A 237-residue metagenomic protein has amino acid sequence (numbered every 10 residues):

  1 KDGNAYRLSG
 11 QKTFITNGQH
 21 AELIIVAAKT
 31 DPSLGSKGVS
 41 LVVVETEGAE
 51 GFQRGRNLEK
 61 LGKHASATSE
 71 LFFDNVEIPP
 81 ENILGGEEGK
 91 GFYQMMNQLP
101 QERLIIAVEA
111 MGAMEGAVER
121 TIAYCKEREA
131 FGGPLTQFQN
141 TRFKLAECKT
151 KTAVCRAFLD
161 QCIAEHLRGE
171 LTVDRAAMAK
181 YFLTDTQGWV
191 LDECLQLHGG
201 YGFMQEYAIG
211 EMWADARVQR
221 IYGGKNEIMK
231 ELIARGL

Functional and structural regions predicted by a protein language model:
A5, S9-R54: A short core secondary-structure module
A5-Y6, E70-N75, G86-G89, N97-L237: Alpha-helical interface subdomain recognition
A21-L23, G55, T68, V173 (+1 more regions): Short coil/loop residues immediately preceding or within conserved phosphate-binding loops of NTP-utilizing enzyme
E50-E77: Flexible, small-/acidic-enriched active-site or ligand-binding loops
G51-F52, N82-E88: Cytochrome P450 core scaffold surrounding the K-helix E-X-X-R motif and the conserved "meander" helix-loop region
